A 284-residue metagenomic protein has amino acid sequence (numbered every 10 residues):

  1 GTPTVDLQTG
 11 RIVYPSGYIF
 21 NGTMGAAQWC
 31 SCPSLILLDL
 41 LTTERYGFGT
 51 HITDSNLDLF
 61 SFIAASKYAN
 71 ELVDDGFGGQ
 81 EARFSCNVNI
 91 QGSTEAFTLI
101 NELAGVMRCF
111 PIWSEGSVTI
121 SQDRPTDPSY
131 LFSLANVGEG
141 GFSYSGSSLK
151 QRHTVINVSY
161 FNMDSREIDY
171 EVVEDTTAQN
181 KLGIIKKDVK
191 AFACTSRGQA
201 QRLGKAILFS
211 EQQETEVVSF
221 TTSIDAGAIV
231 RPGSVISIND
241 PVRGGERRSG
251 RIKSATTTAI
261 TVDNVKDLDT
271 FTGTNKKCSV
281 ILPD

Functional and structural regions predicted by a protein language model:
G1-D39: Extended N-terminal export/anchoring regions of large proteins
A26-D284: C-terminal extracytoplasmic interaction modules
